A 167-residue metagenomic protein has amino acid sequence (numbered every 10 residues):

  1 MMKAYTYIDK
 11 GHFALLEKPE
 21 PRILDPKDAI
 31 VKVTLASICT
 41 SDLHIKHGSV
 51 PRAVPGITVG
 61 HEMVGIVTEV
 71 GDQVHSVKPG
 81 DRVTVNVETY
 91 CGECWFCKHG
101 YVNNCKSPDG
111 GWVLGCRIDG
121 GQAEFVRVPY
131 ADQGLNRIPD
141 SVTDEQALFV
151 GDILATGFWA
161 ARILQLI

Functional and structural regions predicted by a protein language model:
M1-Y5: Short structural boundary motif marking the start of a folded domain
I8, E20-P21, V54-G60, L114-D119 (+1 more regions): Short Gly/Pro-enriched turn/cap motifs at secondary-structure boundaries
I8-H12, A36-I38: Short polar catalytic/cofactor-binding loops
H12-E20: Short glycine/threonine/proline-enriched tight-turn/helix- or strand-capping micro-motif at secondary-structure
P21-A36, S49-K98, P139-V142: Glycine-rich beta-strand-centered segment in the early N-terminal region that forms part of a ligand/cofactor-binding
S41-H47: Cytochrome P450 core scaffold surrounding the K-helix E-X-X-R motif and the conserved "meander" helix-loop region
H44, H61, W159: Histidine-centered active-site/metal-ligand motif
E93-I167: NAD(P)H dinucleotide-binding glycine-rich loop of Rossmann-like/cofactor-binding domains, especially the beta1-alpha1
